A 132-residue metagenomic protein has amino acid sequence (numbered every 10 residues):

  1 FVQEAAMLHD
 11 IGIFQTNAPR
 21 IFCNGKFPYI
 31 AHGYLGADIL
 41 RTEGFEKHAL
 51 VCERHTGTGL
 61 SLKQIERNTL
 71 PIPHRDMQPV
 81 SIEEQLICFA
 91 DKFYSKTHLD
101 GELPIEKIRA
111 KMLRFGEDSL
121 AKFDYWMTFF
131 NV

Functional and structural regions predicted by a protein language model:
F1-E106: Divalent metal-dependent catalytic cores for phosphoryl transfer on phosphate-bearing substrates
R109-L113: A hydrophobic, small-residue-rich beta->alpha segment in the mid-to-C-terminal subdomain of diverse proteins
R114-V132: Charged phosphate-binding loop/patch that engages nucleotide di/tri-phosphates or the phosphate backbone of nucleic
